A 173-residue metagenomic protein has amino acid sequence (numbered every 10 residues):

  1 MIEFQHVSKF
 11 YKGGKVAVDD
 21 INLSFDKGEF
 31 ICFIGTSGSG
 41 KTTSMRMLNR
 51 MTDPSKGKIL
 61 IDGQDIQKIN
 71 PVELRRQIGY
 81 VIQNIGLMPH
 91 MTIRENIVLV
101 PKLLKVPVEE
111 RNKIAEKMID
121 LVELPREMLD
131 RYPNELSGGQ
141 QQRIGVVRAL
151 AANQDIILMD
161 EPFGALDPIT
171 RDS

Functional and structural regions predicted by a protein language model:
I34-T36: The feature captures the beta-strand-to-loop junction immediately N-terminal to the Walker
N49: Helix-to-loop junction immediately C-terminal to a conserved catalytic motif
D65-G79, L103, E109: ABC ATPase NBD coupling module
R94-K102, N112, E116: Short helical segment in ABC ATPase nucleotide-binding domains corresponding to the A-loop/adjacent helical element
E109-E127: Conserved ABC ATPase "signature" region
Y132-L136, Q140: Conserved ABC ATPase signature
N134, A152, L158-M159: Conserved signature/switch motifs of ABC ATPase nucleotide-binding domains
